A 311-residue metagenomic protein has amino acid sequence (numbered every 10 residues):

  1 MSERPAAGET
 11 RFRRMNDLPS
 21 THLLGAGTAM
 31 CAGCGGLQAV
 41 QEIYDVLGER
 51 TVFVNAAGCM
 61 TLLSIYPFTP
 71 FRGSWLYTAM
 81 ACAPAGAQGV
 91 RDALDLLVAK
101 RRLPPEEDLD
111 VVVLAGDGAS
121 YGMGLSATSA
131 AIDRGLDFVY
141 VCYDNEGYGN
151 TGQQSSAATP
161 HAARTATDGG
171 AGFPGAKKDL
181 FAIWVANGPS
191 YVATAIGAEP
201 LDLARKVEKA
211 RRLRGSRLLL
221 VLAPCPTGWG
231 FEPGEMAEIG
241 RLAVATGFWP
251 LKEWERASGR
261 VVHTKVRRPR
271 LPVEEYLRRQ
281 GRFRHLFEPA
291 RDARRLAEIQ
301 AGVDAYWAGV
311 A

Functional and structural regions predicted by a protein language model:
M1-R13, A311: Basic/polar N-terminal segments that are highly enriched at the extreme N-terminus, encompassing both cleavable
G8-Y140, Q153-P160, G170-P174: Cofactor-binding active-site loop characterized by glycine-rich and histidine/acidic residues
R14-L18, G27, E107, A157-K209 (+1 more regions): Conserved thiamine diphosphate
Y44-T51, R91-L97, G175, V185-G188 (+5 more regions): Structural signal for hydrophobic packing residues in well-ordered secondary-structure cores of soluble enzyme domains
A56-G58, V221-P224: Short, well-ordered beta-to-alpha junction loops that form the rim of enzyme active sites and present histidine/acidic
T61, N145-N150, P226-G228: Short gly/pro/ser/thr-enriched loop/turn and capping motifs at secondary-structure boundaries
C142, A193-A195, L218-L222: Short, conserved beta-strand edge motifs with alternating hydrophobic and charged residues
A223-A311: Flexible, low-complexity linker and terminal segments
